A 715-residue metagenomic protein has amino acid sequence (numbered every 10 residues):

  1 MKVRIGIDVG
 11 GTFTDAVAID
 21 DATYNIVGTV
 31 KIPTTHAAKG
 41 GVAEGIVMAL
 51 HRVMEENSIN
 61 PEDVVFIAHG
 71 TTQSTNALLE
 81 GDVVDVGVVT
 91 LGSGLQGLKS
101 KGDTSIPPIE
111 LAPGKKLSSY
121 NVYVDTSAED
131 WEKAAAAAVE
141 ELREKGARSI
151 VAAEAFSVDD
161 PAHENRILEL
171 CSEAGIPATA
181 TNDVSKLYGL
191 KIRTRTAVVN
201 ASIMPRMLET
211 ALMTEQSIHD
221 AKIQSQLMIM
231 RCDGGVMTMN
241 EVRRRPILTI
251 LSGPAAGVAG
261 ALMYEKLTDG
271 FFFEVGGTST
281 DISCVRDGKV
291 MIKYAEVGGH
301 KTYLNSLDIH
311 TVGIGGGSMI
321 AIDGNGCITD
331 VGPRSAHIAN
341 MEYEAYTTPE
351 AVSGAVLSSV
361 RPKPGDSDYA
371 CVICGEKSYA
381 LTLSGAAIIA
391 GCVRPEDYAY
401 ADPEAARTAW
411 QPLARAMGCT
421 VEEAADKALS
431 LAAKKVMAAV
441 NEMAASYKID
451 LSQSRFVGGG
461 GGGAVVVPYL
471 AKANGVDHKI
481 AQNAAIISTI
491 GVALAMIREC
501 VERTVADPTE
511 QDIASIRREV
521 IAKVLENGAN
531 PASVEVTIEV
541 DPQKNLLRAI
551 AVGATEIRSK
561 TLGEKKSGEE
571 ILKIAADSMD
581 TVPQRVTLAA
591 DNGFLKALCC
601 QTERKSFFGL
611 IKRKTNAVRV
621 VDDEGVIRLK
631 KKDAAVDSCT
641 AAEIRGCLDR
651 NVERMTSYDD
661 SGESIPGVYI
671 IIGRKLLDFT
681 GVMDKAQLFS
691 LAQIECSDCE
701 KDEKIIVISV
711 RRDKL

Functional and structural regions predicted by a protein language model:
M1-L715: N-terminally biased helix-coil "hinge/interface" segments that flank
